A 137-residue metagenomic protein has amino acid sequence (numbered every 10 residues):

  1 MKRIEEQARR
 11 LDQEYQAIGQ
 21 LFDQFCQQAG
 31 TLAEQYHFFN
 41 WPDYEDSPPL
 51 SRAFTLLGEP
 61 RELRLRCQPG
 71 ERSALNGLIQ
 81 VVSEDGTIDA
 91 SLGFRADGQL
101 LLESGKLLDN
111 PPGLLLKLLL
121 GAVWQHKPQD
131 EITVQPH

Functional and structural regions predicted by a protein language model:
M1-E5, R9, T55, R95 (+1 more regions): Alpha-helical context
M1-Y44: Charge-rich, low-complexity N-terminal segments
Q7, Q28, A53, P111-L116: Terminal low-complexity, poorly structured segments
Y36-I88: Amphipathic, interaction-prone secondary-structure segments
S83-H137: Ampiphathic alpha-helical segments that act as solvent-exposed interaction surfaces
